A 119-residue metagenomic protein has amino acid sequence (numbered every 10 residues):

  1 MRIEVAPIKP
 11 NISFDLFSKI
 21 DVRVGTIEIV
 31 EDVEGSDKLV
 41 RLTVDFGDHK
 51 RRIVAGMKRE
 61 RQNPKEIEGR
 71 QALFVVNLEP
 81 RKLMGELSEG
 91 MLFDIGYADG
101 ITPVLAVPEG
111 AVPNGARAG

Functional and structural regions predicted by a protein language model:
M1-G119: Phosphate-backbone binding interfaces of nucleic-acid-interacting proteins
